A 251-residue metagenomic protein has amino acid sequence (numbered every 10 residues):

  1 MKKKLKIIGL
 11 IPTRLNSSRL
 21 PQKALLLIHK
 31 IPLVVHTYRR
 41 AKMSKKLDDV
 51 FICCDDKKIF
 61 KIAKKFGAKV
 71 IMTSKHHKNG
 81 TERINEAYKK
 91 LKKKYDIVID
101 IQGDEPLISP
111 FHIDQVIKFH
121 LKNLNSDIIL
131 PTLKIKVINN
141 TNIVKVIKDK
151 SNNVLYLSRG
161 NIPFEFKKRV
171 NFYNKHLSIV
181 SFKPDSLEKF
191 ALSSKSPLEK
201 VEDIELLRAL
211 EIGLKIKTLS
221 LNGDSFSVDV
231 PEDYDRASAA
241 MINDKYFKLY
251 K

Functional and structural regions predicted by a protein language model:
K3-C54: N-terminal glycine-rich phosphate-binding loop and ensuing alpha1 helix
G9, V50-I52, V98, V154 (+1 more regions): Hydrophobic/aromatic residues located in beta-strands of well-ordered beta-sheets within soluble catalytic
L25, V146-K148, T218: A structural signal for short hydrophobic beta-strand segments in well-ordered beta-sheet cores
L47, K93-Y95, N123-S126, L214: Short, high-confidence coil segments that cap the C-terminus of an alpha-helix and link into the following beta-strand
F51, K57-K118: Short phosphate-binding loop-to-helix
K93, N171-K251: Conserved alpha/beta core of the MobA/IspD/sugar-nucleotide pyrophosphorylase nucleotidyltransferase superfamily
I108-S196: Conserved core of the sugar-phosphate nucleotidyltransferase
